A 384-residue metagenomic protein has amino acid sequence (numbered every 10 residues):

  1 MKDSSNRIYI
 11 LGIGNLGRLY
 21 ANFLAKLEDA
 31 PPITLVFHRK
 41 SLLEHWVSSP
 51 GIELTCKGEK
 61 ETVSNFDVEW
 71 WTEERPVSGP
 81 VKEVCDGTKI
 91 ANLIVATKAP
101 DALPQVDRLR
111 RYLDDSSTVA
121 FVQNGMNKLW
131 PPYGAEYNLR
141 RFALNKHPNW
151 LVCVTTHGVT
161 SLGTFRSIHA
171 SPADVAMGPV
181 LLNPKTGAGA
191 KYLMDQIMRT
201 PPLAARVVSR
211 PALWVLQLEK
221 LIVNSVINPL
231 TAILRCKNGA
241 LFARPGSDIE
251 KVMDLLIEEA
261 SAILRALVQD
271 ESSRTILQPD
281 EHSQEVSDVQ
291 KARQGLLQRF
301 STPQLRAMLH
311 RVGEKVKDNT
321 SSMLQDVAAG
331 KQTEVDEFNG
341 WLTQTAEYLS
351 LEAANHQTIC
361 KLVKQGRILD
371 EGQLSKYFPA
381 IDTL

Functional and structural regions predicted by a protein language model:
M1-P76, K82, N92, R108 (+1 more regions): NAD(P)+-binding Rossmann beta1-loop-alpha1 motif at the extreme N-terminus of oxidoreductases
K2-S5, K251-L384: NAD(P)-dependent Rossmann-like dehydrogenase/reductase catalytic/cofactor-binding core
G14-N15, P31-H38, G51-K60, W70 (+5 more regions): Flavin (primarily FAD) cofactor-binding/catalytic cores of flavoenzymes
N22-K26, D107, R111, G134 (+2 more regions): Short, well-ordered alpha-helices that flank and scaffold nucleotide-derived cofactor binding pockets
E69-I168: Rossmann-like NAD(P)(H) cofactor-binding subdomain of soluble oxidoreductases
L113, S167-G178, L234-R244, T320-Q325: Helix-loop-beta segment of a Rossmann-like dinucleotide-binding subdomain
V122-K220, V226: Rossmann-fold dinucleotide-binding core
W214-F242, D248-S261: Active-site-proximal catalytic alpha-helix in oxidoreductases
